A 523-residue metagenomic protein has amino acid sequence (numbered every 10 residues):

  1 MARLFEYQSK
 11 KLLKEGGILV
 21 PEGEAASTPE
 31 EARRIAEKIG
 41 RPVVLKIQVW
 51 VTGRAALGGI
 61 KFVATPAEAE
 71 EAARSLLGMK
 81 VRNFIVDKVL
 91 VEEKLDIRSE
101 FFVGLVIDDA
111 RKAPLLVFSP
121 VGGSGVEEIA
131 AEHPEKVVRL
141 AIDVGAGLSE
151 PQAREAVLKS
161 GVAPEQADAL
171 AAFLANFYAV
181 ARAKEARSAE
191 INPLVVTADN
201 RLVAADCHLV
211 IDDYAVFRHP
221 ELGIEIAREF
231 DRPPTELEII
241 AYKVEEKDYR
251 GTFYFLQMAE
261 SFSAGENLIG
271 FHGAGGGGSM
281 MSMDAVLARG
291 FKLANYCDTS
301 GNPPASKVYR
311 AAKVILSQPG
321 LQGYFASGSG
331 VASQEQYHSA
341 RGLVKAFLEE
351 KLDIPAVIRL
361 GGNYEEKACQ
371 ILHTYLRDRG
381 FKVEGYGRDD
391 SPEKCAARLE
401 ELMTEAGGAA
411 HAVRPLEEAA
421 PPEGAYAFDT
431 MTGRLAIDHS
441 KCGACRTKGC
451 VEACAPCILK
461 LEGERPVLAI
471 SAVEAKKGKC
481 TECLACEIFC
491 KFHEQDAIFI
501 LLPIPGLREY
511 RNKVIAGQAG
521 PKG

Functional and structural regions predicted by a protein language model:
M1-I191, V195-F325, Y337, K345-L348 (+2 more regions): ATP-dependent carboxylate/acyl-activation modules
G328-R341, G361-N363: N-terminal glycine-rich "phosphate-gripper" loop used for MgATP/nucleotide binding and carboxylate activation
D353-L360: Short internal beta-strands
H411-Y426, R434-K460: A broadly conserved sequence feature marking short terminus-proximal activation segments in nucleic acid-centric
R414-R434, F499-G523: Iron-sulfur (Fe-S) cluster-binding modules
D438, R446-T447, K476-C486: Short metal-coordination and nucleic-acid-contact micro-motifs, chiefly zinc-binding Cys/His arrays
T447-L468, A485-P505: Iron-sulfur cluster-binding cysteine motifs and their immediate structural context in ferredoxin-like electron-transfer
R465-C480: Short linker/helix segments within small regulatory modules
